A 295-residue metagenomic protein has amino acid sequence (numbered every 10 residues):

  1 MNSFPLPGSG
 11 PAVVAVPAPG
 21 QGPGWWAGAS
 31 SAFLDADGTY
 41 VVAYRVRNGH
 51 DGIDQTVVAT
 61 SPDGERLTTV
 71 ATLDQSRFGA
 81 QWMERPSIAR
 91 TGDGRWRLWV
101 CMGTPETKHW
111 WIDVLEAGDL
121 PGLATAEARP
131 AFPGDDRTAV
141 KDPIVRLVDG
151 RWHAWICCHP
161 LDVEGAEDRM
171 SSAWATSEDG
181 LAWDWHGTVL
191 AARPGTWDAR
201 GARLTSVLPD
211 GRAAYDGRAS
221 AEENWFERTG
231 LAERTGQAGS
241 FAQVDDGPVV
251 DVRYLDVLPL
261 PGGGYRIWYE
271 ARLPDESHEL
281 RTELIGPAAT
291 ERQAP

Functional and structural regions predicted by a protein language model:
M1-P295: Carbohydrate-active catalytic/glycan-binding domains of CAZyme proteins, especially the secreted or lumenal ectodomains
